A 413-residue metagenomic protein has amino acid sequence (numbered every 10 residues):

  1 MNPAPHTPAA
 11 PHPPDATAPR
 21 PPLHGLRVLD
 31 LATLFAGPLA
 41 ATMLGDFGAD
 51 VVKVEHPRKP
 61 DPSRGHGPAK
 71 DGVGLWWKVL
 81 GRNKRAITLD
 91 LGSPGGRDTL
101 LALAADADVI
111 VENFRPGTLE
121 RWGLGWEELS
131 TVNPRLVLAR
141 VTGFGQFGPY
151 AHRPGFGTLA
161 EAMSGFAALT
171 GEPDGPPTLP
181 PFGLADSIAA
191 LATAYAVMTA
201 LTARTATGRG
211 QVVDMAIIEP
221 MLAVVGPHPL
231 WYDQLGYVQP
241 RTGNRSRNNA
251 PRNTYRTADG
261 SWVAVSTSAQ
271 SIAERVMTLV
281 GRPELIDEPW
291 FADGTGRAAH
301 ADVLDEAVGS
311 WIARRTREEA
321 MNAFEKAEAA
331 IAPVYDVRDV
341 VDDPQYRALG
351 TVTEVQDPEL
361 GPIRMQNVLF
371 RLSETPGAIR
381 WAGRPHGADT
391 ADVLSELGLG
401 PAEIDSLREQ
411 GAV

Functional and structural regions predicted by a protein language model:
M1-A196, A200-A206, P385, A391-V413: N-terminal helix-loop segment corresponding to the beta1-alpha1 unit of nucleotide/adenylate-binding folds
R58, F144-G145, I217-L222, D259-S261 (+3 more regions): Glycine-rich beta-alpha junction loops
R64-G67, Y232-Q239, D343-D357: Short, surface-exposed loop/helix-turn segments at secondary-structure junctions that function as lids/hinges flanking
W77, T242-R247, N253-T254, L360-I363 (+1 more regions): Short Gly/Pro-enriched turn/cap motifs at secondary-structure boundaries
Q146, D174-L184, T205-M221, P240-R247 (+1 more regions): Conserved Rossmann-fold dehydrogenase catalytic segment
A168, A190-G210, A223-L235, M277-P283: Oxidoreductase and adenylate-handling cofactor-binding alpha/beta cores
P251-A327, I331: Aromatic-enriched alpha-helical interface/lid elements that frame and gate functional surfaces
K326-R380: A glycine-rich dinucleotide-binding beta-alpha-beta segment and adjacent secondary-structure elements that constitute
